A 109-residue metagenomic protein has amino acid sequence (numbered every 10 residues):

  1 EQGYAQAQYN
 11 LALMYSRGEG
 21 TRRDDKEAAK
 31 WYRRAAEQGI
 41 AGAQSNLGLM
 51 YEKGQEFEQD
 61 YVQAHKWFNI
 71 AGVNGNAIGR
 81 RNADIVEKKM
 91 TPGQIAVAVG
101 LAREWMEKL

Functional and structural regions predicted by a protein language model:
E1-A5, R17-E19, D24, Y32 (+5 more regions): Short helix-capping/linker turns of helical repeat alpha-solenoids
N10-R17, T21-R22, N46-K53, D84-V86: Hydrophobic face of amphipathic alpha-helices that form TPR/SEL1-like repeat modules and related alpha-solenoid
M14, A35, M50, A71 (+2 more regions): TPR/TPR-like alpha-solenoid repeats
N76-L109: Terminal, low-structured helical/coil segments at or just beyond the last alpha-helical repeat
